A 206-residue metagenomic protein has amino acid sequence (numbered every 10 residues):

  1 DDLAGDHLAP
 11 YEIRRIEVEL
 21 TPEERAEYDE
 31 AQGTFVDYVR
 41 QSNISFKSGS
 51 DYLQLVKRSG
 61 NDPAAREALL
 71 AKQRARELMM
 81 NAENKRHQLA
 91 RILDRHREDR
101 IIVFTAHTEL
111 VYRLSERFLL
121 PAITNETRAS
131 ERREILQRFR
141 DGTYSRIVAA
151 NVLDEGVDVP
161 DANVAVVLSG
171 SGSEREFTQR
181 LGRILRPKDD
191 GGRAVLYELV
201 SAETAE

Functional and structural regions predicted by a protein language model:
D1-R95, E116: Interdomain helical connector at the RecA1-RecA2 junction of SF1/SF2 helicase-like NTPases
L3-H7, A26-E27, V157-V159, S173-T178 (+1 more regions): Switch/connector loops and helix/strand junctions flanking conserved nucleotide-binding motifs in nucleotide-processing
A9-I13, L119, P160-V164, D189-L196: Short glycine-/polar-rich loops that comprise or flank the Walker A/P-loop and associated switch/sensor motifs
P22-R25, R86, R133, A150 (+2 more regions): Amphipathic alpha-helical transducer elements in NTP-driven molecular machines
R100-T105, E109-V157, E176-T178: Conserved helicase ATPase core of P-loop NTP-dependent helicases/translocases
A106, N125, G170, L199-S201: Cofactor-binding loop segments of dinucleotide-utilizing enzymes, especially the Rossmann-like FAD- and NAD(P)+-binding
V148, L153-S171, E176-Q179, R193-L199: A short beta-strand element within the Helicase C-terminal
R183-E206: Conserved segment of the helicase C-terminal RecA-like domain
